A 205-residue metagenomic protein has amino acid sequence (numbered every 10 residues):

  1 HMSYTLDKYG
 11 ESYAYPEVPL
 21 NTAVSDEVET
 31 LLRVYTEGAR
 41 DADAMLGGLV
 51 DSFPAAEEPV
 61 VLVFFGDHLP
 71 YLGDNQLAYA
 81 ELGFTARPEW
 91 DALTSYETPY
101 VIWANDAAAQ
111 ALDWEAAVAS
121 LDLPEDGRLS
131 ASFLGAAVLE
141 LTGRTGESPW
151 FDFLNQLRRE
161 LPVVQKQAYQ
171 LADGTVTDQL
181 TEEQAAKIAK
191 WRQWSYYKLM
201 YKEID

Functional and structural regions predicted by a protein language model:
H1-D205: Solvent-exposed soluble domains appended to multi-pass membrane proteins
